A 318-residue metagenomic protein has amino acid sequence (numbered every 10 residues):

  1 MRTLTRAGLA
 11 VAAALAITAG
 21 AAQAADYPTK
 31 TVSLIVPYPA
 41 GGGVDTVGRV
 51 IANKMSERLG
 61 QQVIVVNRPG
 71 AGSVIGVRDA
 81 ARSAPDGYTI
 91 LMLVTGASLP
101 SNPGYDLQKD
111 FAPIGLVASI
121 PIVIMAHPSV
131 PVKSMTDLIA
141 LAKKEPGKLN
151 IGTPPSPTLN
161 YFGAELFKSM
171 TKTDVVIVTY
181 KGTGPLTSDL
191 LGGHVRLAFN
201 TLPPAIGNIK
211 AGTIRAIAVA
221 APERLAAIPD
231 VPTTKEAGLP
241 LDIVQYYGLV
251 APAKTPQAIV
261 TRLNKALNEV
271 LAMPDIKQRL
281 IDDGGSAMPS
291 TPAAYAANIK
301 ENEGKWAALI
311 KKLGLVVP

Functional and structural regions predicted by a protein language model:
M1-R6: Positively charged n-region of N-terminal signal peptides that target proteins for export
G8-A19: Bacterial N-terminal signal peptides
G20-A24: Sec/Tat signal peptide C-region and signal peptidase I cleavage site
D26-Y247: Conserved hydrophobic/amphipathic secondary-structure segments that form or flank ligand- or partner-binding grooves
T29-T31, M170-T173, K210, Q257-P318: An extracytoplasmic/periplasmic, membrane-proximal ligand-sensing/linker region
R82, P252, N268-A272: Amphipathic alpha-helical interaction elements
K133, P185, P229, K254-I259 (+2 more regions): Residue-level signal for the nucleotide or nucleotide-sugar donor/cofactor binding architecture
L241-R262: Small-residue transmembrane helix packing/gating motifs
